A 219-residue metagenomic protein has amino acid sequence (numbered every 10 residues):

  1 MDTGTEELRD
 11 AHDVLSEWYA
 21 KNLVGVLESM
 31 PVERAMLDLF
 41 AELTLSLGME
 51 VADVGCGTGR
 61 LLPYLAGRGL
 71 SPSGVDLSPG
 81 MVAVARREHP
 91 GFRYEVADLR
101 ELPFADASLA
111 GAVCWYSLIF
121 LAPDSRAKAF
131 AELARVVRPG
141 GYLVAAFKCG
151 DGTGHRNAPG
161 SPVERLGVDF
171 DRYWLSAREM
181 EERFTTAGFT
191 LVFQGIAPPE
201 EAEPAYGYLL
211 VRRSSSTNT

Functional and structural regions predicted by a protein language model:
M1-L47, D151, P198: Conserved class I S-adenosyl-L-methionine
E50-V54, T58-E101: Class I SAM-dependent methyltransferase SAM/SAH-binding core
V113-C114: A conserved beta-strand element that flanks and buttresses the S-adenosyl-L-methionine
A127-P139: A short glycine-rich, Lys/Arg-flanked "PGG" loop and its adjoining helix->strand segment in the class I
Y142-W174: Conserved class I S-adenosyl-L-methionine
D171-A187: Short alpha-helix
F189-E200: Conserved S-adenosyl-L-methionine
L209-T219: C-terminal lobe and adjacent flexible extensions of AdoMet/dcAdoMet transferase-like proteins
